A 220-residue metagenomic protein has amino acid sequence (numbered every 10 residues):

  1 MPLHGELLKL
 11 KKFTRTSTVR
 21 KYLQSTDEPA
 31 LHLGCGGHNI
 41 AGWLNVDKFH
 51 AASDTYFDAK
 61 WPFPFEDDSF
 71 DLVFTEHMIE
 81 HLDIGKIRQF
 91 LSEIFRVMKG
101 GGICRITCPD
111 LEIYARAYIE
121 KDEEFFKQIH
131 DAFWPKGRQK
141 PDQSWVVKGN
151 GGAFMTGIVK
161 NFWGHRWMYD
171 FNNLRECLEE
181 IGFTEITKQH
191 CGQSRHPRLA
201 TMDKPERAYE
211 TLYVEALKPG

Functional and structural regions predicted by a protein language model:
M1-D27: Membrane-proximal basic amphipathic "stem/tether" segments
P2, F63-F65, Q143-K148: Short hydrophobic/aromatic-rich motifs at helix boundaries and adjacent loops
K12-T16, A30, F171, Y209: A structural signal for well-ordered alpha-helical scaffolds and beta->alpha junctions
V19-K21, G34, N45, F63 (+2 more regions): Short, flexible, glycine/charge-rich loop motifs used to bind or transfer phosphoryl groups or to couple energy/partner
Y22, D67, D71, P205: Residue-level marker of regulatory loop/turn positions in helix-turn-helix DNA-binding domains and in histidine
Q24-S25, G37, E206: Short, flexible hinge/linker loops that cap or flank conserved catalytic cores
E28-R116, N172, V214-P219: Conserved SAM-binding loop
K86-E93, K99, I103-P219: S-adenosyl-L-methionine-dependent methyltransferase catalytic module, highlighting the catalytic core
